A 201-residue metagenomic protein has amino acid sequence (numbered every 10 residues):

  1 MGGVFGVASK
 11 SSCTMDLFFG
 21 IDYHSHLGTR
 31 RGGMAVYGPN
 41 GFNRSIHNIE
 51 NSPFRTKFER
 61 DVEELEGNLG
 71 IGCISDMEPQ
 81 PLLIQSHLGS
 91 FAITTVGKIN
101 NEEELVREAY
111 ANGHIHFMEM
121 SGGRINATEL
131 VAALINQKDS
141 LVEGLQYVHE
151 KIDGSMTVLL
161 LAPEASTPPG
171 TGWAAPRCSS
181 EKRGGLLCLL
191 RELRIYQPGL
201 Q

Functional and structural regions predicted by a protein language model:
M1-Q201: Conserved short alpha-helical segments that host acidic/polar catalytic motifs at enzyme active sites
